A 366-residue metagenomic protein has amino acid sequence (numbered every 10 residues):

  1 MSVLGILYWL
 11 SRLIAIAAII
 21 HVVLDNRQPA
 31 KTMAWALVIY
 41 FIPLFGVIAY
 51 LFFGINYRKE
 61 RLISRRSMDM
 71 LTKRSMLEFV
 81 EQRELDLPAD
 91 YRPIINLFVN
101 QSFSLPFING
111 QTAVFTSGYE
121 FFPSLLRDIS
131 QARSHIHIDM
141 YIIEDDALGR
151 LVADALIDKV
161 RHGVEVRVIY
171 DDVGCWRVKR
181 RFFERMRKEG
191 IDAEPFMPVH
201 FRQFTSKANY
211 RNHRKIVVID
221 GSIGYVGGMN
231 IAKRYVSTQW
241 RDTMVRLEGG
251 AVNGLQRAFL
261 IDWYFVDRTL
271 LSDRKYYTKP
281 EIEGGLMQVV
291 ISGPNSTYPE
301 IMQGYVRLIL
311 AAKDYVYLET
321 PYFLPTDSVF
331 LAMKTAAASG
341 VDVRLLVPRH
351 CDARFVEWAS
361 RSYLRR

Functional and structural regions predicted by a protein language model:
M1-Q303, R307, A311, T335 (+2 more regions): N-terminal localization/anchoring segments of enzymes in phospholipid and broader phosphate metabolism
Y141, D171, P321-Y322, V356: Glycine- and other small-residue-rich loops at beta-strand/loop junctions that grip anionic moieties
Q303, D327, L331, L345 (+1 more regions): Feature representing long, continuous alpha-helical segments
A312, P321-R344, P348-R354: Helical hairpin unit composed of two closely spaced alpha helices linked by a short loop
